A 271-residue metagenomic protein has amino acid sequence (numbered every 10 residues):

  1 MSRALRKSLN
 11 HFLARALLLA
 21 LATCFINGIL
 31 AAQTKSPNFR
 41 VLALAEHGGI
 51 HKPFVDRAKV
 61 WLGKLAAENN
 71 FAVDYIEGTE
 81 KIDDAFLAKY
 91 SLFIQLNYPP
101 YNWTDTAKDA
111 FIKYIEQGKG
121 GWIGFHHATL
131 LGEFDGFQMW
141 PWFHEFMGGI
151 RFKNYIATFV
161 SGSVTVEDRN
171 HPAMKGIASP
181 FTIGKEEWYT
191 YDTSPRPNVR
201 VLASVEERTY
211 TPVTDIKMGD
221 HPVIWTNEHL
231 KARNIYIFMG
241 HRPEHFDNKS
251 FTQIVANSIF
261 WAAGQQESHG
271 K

Functional and structural regions predicted by a protein language model:
S2-L18: Bacterial N-terminal signal peptides that target proteins for export
A14-G28: Bacterial N-terminal signal peptides
L30-A32: Boundary at the C-terminal end of the N-terminal hydrophobic targeting segment
T34-F39, A45, P53-D56, K64-F71 (+3 more regions): Extracellular ligand-binding/catalytic regions of CAZymes and related secreted enzymes and adhesion modules
S36, R40-L131: Helical hinge/lid and interdomain linker segments adjacent to catalytic or ligand-binding clefts that mediate domain
N102-G176: A glycine-rich, often tryptophan-bearing local segment used as a flexible ligand/cofactor-contacting loop or short
M139-G148, D192-V199, T252, N257-Q265: Oxidoreductase and adenylate-handling cofactor-binding alpha/beta cores
K153-K231: Catalytic beta-strand/loop cores that center a nucleophilic Ser/Cys/Thr and support acyl-enzyme chemistry
